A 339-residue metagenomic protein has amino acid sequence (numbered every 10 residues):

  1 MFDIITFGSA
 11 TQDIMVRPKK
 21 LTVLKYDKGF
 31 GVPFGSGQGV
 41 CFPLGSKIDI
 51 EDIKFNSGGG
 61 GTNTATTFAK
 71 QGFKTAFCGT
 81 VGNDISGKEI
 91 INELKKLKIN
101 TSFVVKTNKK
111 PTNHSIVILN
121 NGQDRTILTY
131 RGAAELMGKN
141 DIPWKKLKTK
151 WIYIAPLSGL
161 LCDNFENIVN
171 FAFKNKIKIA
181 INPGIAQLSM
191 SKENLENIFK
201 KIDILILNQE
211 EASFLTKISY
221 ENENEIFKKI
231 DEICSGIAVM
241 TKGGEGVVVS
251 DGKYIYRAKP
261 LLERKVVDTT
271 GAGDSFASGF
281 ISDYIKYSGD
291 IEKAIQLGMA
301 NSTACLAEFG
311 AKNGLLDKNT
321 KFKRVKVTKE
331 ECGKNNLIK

Functional and structural regions predicted by a protein language model:
M1-A76, I338-K339: Glycine-rich phosphate/adenosyl-contacting loop at the front of the ribokinase-like
M1-V16, V23-L24, K28-G29, Y220-K339: Conserved phosphate-binding/catalytic region of the ribokinase-like
I5, A76, Y153, I179-A180 (+1 more regions): Structural detector of well-ordered beta-strand residues that form the stable sheet scaffold of enzyme domains
V40-H114, R324-K329: Substrate-binding N-lobe of the ribokinase-like
A65-K74, L119-N120, D283-Y287: Alpha-helix C-terminal capping segments
F68, N208, G273: Short, conserved phosphate/pyrophosphate- and ester-handling motifs at nucleotide-, phospho-/glycolipid
S102-T107, V117-C162: Conserved phosphate-binding/catalytic loop of the ribokinase/pfkB sugar-kinase fold
V169, N175-K178, G184-R257: Conserved phosphate/ATP/ADP-binding segment of small-molecule kinases
